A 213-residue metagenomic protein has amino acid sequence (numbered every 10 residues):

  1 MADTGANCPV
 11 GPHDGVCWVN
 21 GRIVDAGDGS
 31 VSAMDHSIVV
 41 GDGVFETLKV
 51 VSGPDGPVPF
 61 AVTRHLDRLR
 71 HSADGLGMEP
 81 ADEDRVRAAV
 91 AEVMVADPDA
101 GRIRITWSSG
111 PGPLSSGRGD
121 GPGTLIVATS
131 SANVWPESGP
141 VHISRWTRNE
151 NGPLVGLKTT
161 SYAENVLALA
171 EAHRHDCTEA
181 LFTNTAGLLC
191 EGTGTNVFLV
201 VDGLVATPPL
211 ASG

Functional and structural regions predicted by a protein language model:
M1-V95, S108, S116-G213: Helix-start/capping segments and mature chain N-termini
V95-R102: Short secondary-structure junctions
P113: Phosphate-binding site of ATP-dependent enzymes
